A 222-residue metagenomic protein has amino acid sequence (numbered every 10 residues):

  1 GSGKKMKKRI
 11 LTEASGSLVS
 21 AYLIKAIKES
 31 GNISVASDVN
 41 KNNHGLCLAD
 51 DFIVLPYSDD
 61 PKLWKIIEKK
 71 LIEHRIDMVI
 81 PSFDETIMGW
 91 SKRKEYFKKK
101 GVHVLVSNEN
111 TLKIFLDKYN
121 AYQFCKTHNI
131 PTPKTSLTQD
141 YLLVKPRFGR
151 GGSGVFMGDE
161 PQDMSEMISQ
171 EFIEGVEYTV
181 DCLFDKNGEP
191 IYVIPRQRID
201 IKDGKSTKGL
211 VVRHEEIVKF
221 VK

Functional and structural regions predicted by a protein language model:
S2-K5, H128-K134, V218-K222: Short, intrinsically disordered, charge-balanced linker/junction segments flanking boundaries in proteins
G3-L105: ATP-binding N-terminal substructure of ATP-dependent carboxylate-amine bond-forming enzymes
S17, P61, D84, Y119 (+2 more regions): Electropositive phosphate-/nucleotide-binding environments in soluble metabolic enzymes
N42-H44, N110-I114, I201: Short gly/pro/ser/thr-enriched loop/turn and capping motifs at secondary-structure boundaries
L46-L48, P195-I201: Short, basic/glycine-rich phosphate-binding loops at helix/coil junctions that contact nucleotide phosphates
F97-K98, E109-T179, L183-P190, Q197 (+1 more regions): Active-site nucleotide/adenylate-binding loops and adjacent lid/helix of ATP-dependent enzymes
G101-V106, R198-G204: Short glycine/proline- and charge-enriched loop/turn segments that cap or connect secondary-structure elements
K202-K222: A long amphipathic alpha-helix within ATP-dependent nucleotide-binding catalytic cores
